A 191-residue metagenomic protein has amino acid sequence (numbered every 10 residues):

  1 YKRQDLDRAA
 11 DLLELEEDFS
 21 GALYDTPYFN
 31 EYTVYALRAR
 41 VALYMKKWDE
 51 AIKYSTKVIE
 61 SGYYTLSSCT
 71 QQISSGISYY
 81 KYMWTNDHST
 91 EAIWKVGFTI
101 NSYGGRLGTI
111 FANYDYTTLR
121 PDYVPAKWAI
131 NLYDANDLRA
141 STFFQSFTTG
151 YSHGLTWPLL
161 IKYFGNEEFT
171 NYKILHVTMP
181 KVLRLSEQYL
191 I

Functional and structural regions predicted by a protein language model:
K2-L183: Structured, solvent-exposed acidic/aromatic patches
L183, L190-I191: Hydrolase catalytic cores
